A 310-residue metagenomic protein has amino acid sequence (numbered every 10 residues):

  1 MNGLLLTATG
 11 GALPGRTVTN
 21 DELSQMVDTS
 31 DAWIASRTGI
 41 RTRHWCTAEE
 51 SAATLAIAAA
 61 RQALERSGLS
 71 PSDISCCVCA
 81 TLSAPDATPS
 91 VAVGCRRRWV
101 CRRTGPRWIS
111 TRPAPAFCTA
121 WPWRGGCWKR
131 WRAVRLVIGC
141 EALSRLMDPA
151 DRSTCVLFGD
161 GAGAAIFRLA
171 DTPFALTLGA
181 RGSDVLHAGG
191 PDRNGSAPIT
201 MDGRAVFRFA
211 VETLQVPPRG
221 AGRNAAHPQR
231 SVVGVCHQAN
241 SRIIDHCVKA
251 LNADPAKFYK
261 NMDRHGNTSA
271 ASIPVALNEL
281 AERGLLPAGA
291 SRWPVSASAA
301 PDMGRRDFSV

Functional and structural regions predicted by a protein language model:
M1-A48, D151-R208, E212, V216 (+1 more regions): Condensing-enzyme catalytic core mediating Claisen C-C bond formation in acyl metabolism
L6-A8, I34, A63, C77 (+7 more regions): Buried hydrophobic positions in well-ordered alpha/beta secondary-structure cores of metabolic enzymes
T7, A80, T111, R135-E141 (+3 more regions): Short beta-strand segments
E22-S24, T29, T54, S83-V93 (+1 more regions): A structural motif shared across PLP-dependent enzymes of the aminotransferase-like
I40-T42, D73-V78, R97-T111, S144-A150 (+1 more regions): Glycine/charged-rich beta-loop-alpha catalytic/anionic-binding loops adjacent to active sites
A53, I57-A60, L64, S83-A84 (+3 more regions): Claisen-condensing/thiolase-fold acyl-transfer catalytic domains that form or cleave C-C bonds in fatty acid
A59-S75, V216-V232, L280-L285: Phosphate/pyrophosphate-binding loops at sites that engage ATP/ADP/AMP, CoA/4′-phosphopantetheine, polyphosphate
G125, K129-G159: Flexible, glycine-rich active-site loops centered on histidine and acidic residues that chelate a metal or position
